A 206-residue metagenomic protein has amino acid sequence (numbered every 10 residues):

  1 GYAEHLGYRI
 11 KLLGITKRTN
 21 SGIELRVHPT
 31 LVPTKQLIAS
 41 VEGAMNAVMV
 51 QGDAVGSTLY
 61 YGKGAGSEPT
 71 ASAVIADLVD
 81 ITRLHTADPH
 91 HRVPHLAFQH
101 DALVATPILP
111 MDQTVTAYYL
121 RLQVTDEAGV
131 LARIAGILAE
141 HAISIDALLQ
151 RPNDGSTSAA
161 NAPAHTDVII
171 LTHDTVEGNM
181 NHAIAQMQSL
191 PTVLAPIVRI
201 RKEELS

Functional and structural regions predicted by a protein language model:
G1-S40, M45-A47: Substrate-binding/catalytic subdomain of NAD(P)-dependent oxidoreductase enzymes
K11-L12, R26, M49, L59-Y61 (+4 more regions): Structured core elements
I15-T16, Q51-D53, Q123: A generic structural motif
T30-V32, D53, K63-A65, V79 (+1 more regions): Histidine- and/or cysteine-centered catalytic micro-motif in compact active-site loops
I38, P69-A73: A short, polar/proline- and glycine-enriched secondary-structure boundary/capping micro-motif
Q51-T58, T114: Short acidic (Asp/Glu) and glycine-rich catalytic loops that position anionic groups and cofactors
T58, G62-E68: Glycine-rich phosphate/pyrophosphate-binding beta-alpha loops
A73, L78, T82-S206: A conserved regulatory-domain signal marking ACT and ACT-like small-molecule sensing domains and adjacent regulatory
